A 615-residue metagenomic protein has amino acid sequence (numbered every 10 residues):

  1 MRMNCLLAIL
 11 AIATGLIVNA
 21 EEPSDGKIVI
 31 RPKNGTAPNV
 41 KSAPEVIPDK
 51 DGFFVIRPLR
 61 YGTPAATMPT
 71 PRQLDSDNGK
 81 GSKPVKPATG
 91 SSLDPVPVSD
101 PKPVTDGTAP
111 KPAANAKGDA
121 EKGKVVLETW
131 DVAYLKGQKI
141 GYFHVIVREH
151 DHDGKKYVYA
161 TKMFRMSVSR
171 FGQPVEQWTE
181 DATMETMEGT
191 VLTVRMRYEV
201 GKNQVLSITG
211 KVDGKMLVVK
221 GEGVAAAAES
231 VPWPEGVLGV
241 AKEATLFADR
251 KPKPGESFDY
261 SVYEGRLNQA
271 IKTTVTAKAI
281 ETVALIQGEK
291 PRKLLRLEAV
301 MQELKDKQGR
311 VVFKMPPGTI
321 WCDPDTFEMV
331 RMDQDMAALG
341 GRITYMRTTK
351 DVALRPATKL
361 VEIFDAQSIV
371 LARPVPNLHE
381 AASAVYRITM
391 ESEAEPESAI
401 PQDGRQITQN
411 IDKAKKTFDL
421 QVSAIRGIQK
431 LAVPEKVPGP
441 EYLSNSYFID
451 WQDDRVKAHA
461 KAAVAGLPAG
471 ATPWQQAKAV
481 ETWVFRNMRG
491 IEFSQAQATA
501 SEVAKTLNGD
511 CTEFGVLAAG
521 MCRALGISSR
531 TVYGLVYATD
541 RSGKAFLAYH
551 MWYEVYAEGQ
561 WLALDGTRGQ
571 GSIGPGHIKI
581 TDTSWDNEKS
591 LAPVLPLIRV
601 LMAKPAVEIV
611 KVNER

Functional and structural regions predicted by a protein language model:
M1-C5: Positively charged n-region of N-terminal signal peptides that target proteins for export
L7-G15: Bacterial N-terminal signal peptides
E21-K122, A424: Compositionally biased, proline/threonine/alanine/serine-rich low-complexity intrinsically disordered stretches
F53, P58, P112-M216, K220 (+3 more regions): Acidic, serine/threonine-rich low-complexity disordered tracts
E243-A244, A424-R426, A432-G509, L517 (+2 more regions): Secondary-structure boundary elements
G309-V312, G341, R489, L525-Y537: Short, well-structured beta-strand/strand-turn elements
T344-A366, K436, I527, Y537-R615: Active-site rim recognition segments
V480, L507-V536, Y553: Cysteine-centered nucleophilic/redox motifs
